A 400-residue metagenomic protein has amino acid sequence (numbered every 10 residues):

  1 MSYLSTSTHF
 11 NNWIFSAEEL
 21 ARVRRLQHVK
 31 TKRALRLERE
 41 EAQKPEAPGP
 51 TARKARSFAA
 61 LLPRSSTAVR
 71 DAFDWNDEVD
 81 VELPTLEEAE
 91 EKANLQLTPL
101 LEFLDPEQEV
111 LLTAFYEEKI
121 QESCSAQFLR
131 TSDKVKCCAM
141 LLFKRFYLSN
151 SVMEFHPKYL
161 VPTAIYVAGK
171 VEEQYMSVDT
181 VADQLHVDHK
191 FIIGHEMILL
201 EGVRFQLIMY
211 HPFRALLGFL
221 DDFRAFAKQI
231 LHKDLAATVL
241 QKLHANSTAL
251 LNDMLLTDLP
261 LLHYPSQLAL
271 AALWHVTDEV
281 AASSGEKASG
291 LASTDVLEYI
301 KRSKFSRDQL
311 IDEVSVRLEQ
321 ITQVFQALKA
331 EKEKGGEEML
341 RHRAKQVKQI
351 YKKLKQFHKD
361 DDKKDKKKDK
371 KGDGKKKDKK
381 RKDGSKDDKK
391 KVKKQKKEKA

Functional and structural regions predicted by a protein language model:
M1-H156, E173-T180, I193, I198 (+1 more regions): Acidic, Ser/Thr/Pro-rich regulatory low-complexity segments at or just upstream of the first helical elements of major
S5, N12, A17, A60 (+7 more regions): Intrinsically disordered, low-complexity regions enriched in small/polar residues
T8, M254-P265, L270, W274-A400: C-terminal region detector
F15, L20, P63, E78-D80 (+8 more regions): Short linear sequence elements within intrinsically disordered, low-complexity coil regions
V110-M153, P157, V161, V167-Q326: Cyclin-like alpha-helical protein-protein interaction core
